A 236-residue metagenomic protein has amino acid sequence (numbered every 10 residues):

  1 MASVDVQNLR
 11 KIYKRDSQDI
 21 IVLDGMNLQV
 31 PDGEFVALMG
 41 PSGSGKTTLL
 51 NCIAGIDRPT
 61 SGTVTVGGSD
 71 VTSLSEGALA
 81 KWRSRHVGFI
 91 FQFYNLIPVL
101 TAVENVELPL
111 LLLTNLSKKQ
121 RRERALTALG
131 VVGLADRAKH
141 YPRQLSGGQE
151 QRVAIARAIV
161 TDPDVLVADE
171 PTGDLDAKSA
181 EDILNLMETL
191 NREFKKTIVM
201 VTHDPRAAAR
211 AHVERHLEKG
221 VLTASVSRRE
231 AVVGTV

Functional and structural regions predicted by a protein language model:
M1-I12, T223-V236: ABC-family P-loop ATPase nucleotide-binding domain
A2-L217: ABC family nucleotide-binding domain
E214-V226: H-loop (His-switch) and adjacent beta-strand-loop-beta switch element of ABC-type ATPase nucleotide-binding domains
